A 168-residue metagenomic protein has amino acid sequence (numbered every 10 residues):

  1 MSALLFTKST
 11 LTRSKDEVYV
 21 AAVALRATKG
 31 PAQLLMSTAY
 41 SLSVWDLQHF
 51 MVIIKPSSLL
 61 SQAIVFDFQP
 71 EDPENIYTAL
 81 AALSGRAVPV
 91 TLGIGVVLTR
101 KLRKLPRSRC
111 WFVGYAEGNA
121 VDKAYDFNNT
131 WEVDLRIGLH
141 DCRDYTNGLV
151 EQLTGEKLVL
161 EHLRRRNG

Functional and structural regions predicted by a protein language model:
M1-H140, E151-G168: Non-catalytic ligand/cofactor/substrate-binding and regulatory segments of enzyme domains
T146-L149: PAPS/PAP-binding and catalytic site of the sulfotransferase fold
